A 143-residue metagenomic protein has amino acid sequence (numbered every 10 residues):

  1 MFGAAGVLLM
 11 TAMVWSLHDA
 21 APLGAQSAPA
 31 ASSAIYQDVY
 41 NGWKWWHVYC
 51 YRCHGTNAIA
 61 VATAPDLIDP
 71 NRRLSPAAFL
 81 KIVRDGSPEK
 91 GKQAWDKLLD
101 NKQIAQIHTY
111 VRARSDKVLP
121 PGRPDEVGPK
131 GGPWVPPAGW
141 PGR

Functional and structural regions predicted by a protein language model:
G3-S16: Bacterial N-terminal signal peptides
V14-S27: Signal peptide processing junction and immediate N-terminal pro/mature segment of secreted/exported proteins
Q26-S32, Y36, K44-H47, A94-R143: Flexible coil segments in periplasmic/lumen-exposed cytochrome c-class electron-transfer proteins
S32-W43, T56-D85, A94: Gly/Gly-Pro-rich "capping" loops immediately C-terminal to redox-active cysteine motifs in periplasmic/lumenal
W46-C50, G55: Aromatic-flanked redox-active Cys/Sec active sites in thiol-based oxidoreductases, especially the WC-centered
Y51, P65, E89-K90: Glycine-centered loop/turn positions within well-structured domains that cap or flank conserved ligand/cofactor-binding
H54, R84, R112-S115: Protein kinase-like catalytic domain
A77, E89-G91, K117-V118: Substrate-binding/catalytic groove segments of enzymes that remodel or degrade extracellular structural polymers
